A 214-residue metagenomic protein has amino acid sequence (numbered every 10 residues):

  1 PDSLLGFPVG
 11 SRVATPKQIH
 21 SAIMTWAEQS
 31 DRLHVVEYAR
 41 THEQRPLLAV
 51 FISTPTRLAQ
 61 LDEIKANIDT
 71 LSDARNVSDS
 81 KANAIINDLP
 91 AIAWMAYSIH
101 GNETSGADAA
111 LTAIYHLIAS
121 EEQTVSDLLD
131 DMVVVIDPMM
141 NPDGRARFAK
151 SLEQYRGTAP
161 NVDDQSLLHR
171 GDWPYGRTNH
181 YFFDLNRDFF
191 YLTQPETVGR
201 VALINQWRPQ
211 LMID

Functional and structural regions predicted by a protein language model:
P1-S11, M95-Y97: Acidic/histidine-rich, surface-exposed loop or edge segments in extracytoplasmic proteins
S11-V13, A107-D108: Glycine- and acidic-residue-enriched helix-capping/strand-helix junction motifs
A14-T56, D62: A non-catalytic alpha/beta surface segment that caps or lines the substrate-entry region of metallo-dependent hydrolase
P16, T193-T197: A conditional alpha-helix N-cap/helix-loop micro-motif detector
M24, E28-D31, I114-E122, F190 (+1 more regions): Sec-exported extracytoplasmic/periplasmic mature domains
A39, L48-T54, A59, E63-T70 (+6 more regions): Surface-exposed loop and adjacent secondary-structure segments within mature catalytic domains
H100: Conserved phosphate/anionic-ligand binding catalytic regions in large, soluble enzymes, centered on
T197-G199, Q206-D214: Buried, small/hydrophobic-residue-enriched core segments of structured protein domains
